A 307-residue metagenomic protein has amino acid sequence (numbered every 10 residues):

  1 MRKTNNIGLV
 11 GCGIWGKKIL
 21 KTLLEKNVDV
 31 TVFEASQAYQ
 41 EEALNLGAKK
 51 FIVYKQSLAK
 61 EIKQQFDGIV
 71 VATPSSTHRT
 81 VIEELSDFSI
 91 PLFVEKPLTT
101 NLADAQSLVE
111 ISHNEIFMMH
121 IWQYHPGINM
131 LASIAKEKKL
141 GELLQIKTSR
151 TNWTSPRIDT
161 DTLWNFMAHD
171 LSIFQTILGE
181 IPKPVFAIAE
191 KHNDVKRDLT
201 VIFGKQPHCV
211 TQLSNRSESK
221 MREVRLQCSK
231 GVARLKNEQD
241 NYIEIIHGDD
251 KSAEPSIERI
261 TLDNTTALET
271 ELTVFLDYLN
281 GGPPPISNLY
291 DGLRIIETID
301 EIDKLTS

Functional and structural regions predicted by a protein language model:
M1, G68-V71, V274-S307: C-terminal helix-rich "cap/oligomerization" subdomain common to oxidoreductases
M1-L46, Q64: N-terminal Rossmann-like dinucleotide-binding module
Q56-Q65: Short amphipathic alpha-helix with an adjacent loop that forms part of the alpha/beta core around
G68-Q123: Beta-strand-loop-alpha-helix segment that lines the small-molecule cofactor/substrate pocket of alpha/beta enzymes
T99-T154: A contiguous active-site-proximal alpha/beta segment in oxidoreductase catalytic domains
M119-P126, N152-P182, D291-G292: Mid-domain beta-loop-alpha active-site segment that forms a flexible, acidic cofactor/metal-binding surface
I121, R225-Y290, R294: C-terminal glycine/acidic-rich active-site capping loop/insertion
N165-N241, E269-G281: Contiguous beta-strand/loop segments that form the cofactor/metal-binding neighborhood of enzyme cores
